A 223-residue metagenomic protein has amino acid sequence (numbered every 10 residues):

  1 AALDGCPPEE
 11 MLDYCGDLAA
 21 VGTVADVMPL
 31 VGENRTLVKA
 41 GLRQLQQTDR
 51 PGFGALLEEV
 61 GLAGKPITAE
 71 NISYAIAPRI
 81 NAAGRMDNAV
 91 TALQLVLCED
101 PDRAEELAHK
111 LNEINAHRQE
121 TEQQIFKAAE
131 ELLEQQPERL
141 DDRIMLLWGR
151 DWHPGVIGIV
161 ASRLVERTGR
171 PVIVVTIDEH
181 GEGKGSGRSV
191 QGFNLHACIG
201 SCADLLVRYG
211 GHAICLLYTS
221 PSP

Functional and structural regions predicted by a protein language model:
A2-Y218: Hydrophobic helix-and-loop "lid/oligomerization" segment in the mid-to-C-terminal part of catalytic domains
P221-P223: A short, hydrophobic C-terminal helix/tail in secreted or cell-surface proteins
